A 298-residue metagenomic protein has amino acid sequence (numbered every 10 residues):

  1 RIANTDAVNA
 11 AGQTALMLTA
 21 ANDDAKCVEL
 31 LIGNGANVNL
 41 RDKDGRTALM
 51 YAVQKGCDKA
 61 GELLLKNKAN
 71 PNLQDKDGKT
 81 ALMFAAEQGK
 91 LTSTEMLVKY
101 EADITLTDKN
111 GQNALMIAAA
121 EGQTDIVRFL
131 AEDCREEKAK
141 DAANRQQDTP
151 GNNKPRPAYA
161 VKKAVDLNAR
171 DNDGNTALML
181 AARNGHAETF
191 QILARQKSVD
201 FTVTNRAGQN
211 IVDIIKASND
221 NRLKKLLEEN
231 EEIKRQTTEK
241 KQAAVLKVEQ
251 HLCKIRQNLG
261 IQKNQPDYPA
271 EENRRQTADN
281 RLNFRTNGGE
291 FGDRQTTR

Functional and structural regions predicted by a protein language model:
T5, V38, P71, I104 (+3 more regions): Ankyrin-repeat inter-repeat connecting loop/turn
K26-C27, K59-A60, T92-S93, D125-I126 (+2 more regions): Conserved ankyrin/ankyrin-like repeat signature
N34, N67, Y100, E132-C134 (+2 more regions): Ankyrin-repeat-protein effector appendages
